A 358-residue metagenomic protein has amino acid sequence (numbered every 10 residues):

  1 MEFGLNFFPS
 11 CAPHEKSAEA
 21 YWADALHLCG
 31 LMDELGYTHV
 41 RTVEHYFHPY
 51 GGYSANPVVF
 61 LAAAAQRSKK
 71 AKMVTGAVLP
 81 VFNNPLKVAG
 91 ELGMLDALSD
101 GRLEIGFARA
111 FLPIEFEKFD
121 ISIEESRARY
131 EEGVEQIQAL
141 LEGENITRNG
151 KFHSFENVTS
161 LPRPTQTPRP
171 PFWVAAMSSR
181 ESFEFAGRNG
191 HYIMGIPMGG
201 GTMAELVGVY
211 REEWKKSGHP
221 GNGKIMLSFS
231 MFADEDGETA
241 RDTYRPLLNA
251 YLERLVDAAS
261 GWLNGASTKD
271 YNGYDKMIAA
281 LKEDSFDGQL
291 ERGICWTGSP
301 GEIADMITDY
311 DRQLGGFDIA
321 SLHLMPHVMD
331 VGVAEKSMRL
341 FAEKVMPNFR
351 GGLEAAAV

Functional and structural regions predicted by a protein language model:
M1-K16, L112-E115, S154-P168, N272-R292 (+1 more regions): N-terminal small/glycine-rich loop or linker at the start of catalytic domains across soluble metabolic enzymes
M1-R67, A71-K72, P168-P170, A357-V358: N-terminal beta1-alpha1-beta2 module of alpha/beta enzyme domains
F3, M32, G36, E44 (+10 more regions): Conserved, mostly hydrophobic/aromatic
F3-F7, V40-T42, M73-G76, L103-F107 (+4 more regions): Hydrophobic faces of well-ordered beta-strands that scaffold small-molecule active sites in alpha/beta enzyme cores
P9-W22, G76-L86, P168-S178, F232-D234 (+1 more regions): Active-site mouth loops of central-metabolism enzymes
H39-F60, A64, L79, F111 (+2 more regions): Glycine-rich, proline-tolerant flexible connector loops at the mouths of alpha/beta enzymes
N84-H191, G201-G208, E212-G221: Internal, glycine-rich beta/alpha segment that forms the wall or movable "lid" of small-molecule/cofactor binding
R127-S160, T202-L314, R350-V358: An alpha-helical appendage that flanks or caps ligand/catalytic pockets
